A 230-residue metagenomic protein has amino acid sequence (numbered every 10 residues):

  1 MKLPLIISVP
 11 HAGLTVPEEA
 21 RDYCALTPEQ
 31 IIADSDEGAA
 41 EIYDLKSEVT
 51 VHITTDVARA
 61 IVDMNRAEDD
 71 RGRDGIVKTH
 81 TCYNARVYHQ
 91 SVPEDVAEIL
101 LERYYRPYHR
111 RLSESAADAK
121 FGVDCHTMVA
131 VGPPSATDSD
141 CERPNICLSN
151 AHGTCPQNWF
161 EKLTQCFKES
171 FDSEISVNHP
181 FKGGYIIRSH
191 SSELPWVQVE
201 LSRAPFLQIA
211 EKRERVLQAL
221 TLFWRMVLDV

Functional and structural regions predicted by a protein language model:
M1-V230: N-terminal catalytic or cofactor-binding beta/alpha core of small enzyme domains
